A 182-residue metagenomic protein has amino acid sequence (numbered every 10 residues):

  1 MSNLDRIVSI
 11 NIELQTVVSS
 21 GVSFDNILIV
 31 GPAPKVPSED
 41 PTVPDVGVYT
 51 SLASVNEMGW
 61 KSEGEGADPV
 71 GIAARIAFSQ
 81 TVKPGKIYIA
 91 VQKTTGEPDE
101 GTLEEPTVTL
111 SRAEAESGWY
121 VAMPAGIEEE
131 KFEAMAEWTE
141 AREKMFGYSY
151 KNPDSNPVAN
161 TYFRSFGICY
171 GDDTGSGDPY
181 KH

Functional and structural regions predicted by a protein language model:
M1-H182: Surface-exposed assembly/interface segments
